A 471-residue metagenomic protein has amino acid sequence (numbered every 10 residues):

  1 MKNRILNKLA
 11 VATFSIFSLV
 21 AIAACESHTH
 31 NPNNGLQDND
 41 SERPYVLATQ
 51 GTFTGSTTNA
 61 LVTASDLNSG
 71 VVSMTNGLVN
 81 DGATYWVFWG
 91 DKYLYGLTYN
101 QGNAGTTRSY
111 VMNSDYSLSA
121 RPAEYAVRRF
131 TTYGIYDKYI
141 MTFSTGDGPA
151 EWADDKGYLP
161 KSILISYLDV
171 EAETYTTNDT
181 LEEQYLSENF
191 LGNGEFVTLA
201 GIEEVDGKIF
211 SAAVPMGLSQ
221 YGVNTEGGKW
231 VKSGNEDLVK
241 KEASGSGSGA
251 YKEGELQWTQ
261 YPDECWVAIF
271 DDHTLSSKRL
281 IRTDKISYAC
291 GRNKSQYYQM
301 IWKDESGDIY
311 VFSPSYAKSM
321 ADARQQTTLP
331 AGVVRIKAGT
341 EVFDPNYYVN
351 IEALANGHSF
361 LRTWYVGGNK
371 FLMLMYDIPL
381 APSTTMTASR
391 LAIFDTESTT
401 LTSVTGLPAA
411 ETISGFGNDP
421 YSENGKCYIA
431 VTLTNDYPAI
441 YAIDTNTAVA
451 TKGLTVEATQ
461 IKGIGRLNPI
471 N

Functional and structural regions predicted by a protein language model:
K2-L6, S27-Q184, L199-G201, V205-V214 (+5 more regions): Acidic/polar, low-complexity intrinsically disordered N-terminal segments immediately downstream of a Sec signal
V20-A24: C-terminal motif of bacterial Sec signal peptides marking the signal peptidase cleavage site
L61-S65, T107-V111, Y158-T174, T225-S276 (+3 more regions): Beta-propeller blade signature
G70-G82, S117-V127, A172-G192, S277-I286 (+4 more regions): Beta-propeller fold detector
V79-D91, A123-K138, E188-I202, Y288-I301 (+3 more regions): Repeated scaffold domains used in trafficking and secretory/extracellular systems, primarily beta-propellers
D91-K92, K138, D206-G207, S306-D308 (+2 more regions): Short coil/turn segments that connect the beta-strands within blades of beta-propeller domains
Q260-F343, G357-H358: Beta-propeller domains
D344-D436: Intrinsically disordered, low-complexity segments enriched in Gly and acidic/Ser/Thr residues that form flexible
